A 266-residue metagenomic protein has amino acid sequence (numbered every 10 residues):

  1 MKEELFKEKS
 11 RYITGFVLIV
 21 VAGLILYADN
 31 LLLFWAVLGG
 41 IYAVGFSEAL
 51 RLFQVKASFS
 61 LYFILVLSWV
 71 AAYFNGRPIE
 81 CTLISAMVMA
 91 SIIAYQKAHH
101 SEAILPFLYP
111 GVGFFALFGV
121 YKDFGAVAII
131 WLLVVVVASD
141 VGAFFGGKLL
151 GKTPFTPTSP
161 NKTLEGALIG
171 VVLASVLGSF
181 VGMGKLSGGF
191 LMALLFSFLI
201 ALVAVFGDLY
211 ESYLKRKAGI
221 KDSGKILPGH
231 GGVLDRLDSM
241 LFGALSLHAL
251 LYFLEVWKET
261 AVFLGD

Functional and structural regions predicted by a protein language model:
K2-T163, A167-L199: Membrane-embedded alpha-helical bundles of polytopic integral membrane proteins
I19, A174-S175, R236, G243 (+1 more regions): Hydrophobic transmembrane alpha-helices of multi-pass small-molecule transporters
A43-F53, V136-K152, L164-E165, L202-A244: Acidic (Asp/Glu-rich) catalytic motifs at the cytosolic membrane interface
H99-H100, H230, H248: Histidine (H) residue identity feature
L251-D266: Juxtamembrane boundary at the C-terminal end of a transmembrane helix
